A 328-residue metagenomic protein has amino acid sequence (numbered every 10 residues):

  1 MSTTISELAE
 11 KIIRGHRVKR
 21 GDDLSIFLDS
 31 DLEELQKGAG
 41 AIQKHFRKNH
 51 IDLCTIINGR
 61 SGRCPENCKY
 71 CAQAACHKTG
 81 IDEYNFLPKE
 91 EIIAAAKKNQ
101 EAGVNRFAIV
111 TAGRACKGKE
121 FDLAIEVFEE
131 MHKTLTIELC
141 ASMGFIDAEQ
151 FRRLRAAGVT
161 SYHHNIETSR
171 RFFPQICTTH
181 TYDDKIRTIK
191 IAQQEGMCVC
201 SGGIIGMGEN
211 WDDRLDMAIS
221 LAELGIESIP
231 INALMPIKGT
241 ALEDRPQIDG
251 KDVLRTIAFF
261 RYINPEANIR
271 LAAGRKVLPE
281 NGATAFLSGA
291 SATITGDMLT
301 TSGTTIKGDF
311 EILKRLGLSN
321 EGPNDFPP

Functional and structural regions predicted by a protein language model:
M1-S30, I93-A94, A222-P328: Auxiliary Fe-S-binding modules of radical SAM enzymes
G15, A39, C68, I109 (+5 more regions): Conserved, mostly hydrophobic/aromatic
E34-H77, Y84-A108: N-terminal pre-triad scaffold of radical SAM enzymes
G40-A41, E129, A258: Active-site phosphate/pyrophosphate- and oxyanion-stabilizing loops and adjacent acidic/basic residues in soluble
I51-T55, F107, L139-A141, Y162-H164 (+4 more regions): Hydrophobic faces of well-ordered beta-strands that scaffold small-molecule active sites in alpha/beta enzyme cores
C54-N58, G80-I81, A108-F121, F172-F173 (+2 more regions): Glycine-rich, proline-tolerant flexible connector loops at the mouths of alpha/beta enzymes
C76-G202, W211-D213, S220-L224: Conserved Radical SAM active-site core
G113-K117, T188-D212, I231-P246, A267-V277: Conserved strand-turn element in the central/C-terminal portion of the radical SAM core barrel that lines
